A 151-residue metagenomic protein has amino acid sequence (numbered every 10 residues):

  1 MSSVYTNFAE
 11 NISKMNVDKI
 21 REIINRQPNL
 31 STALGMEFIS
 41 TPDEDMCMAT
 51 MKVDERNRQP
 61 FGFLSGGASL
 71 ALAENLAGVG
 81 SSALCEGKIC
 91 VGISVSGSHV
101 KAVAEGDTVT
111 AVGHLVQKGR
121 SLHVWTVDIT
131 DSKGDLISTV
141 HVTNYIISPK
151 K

Functional and structural regions predicted by a protein language model:
M1-K151: Terminal targeting signals and extreme-terminal segments of soluble enzymes
